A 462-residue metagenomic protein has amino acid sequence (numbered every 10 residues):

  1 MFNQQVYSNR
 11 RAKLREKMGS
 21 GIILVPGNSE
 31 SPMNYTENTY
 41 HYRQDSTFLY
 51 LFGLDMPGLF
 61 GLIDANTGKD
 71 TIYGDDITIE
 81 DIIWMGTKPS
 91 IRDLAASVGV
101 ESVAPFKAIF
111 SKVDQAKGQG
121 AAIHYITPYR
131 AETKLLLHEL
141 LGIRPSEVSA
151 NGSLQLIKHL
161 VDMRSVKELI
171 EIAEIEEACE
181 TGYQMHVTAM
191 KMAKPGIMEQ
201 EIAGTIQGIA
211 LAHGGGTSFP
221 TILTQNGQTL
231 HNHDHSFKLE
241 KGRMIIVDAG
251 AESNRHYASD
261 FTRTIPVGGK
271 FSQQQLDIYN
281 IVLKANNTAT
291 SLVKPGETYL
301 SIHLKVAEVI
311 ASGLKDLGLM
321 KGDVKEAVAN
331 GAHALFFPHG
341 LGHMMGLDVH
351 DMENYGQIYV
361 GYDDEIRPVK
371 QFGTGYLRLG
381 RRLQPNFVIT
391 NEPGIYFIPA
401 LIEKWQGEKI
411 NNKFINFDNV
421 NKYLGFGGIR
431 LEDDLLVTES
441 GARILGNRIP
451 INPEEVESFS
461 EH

Functional and structural regions predicted by a protein language model:
M1-H462: Active-site neighborhoods and metal-handling regions in enzymes and metal-associated proteins
